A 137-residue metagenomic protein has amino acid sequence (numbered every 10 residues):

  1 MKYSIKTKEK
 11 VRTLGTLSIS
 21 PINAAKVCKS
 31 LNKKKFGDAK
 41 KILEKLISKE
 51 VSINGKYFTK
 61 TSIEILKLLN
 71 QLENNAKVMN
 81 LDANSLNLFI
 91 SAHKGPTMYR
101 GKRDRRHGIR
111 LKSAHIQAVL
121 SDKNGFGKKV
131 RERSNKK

Functional and structural regions predicted by a protein language model:
M1-I19, A83-K137: Low-complexity, rRNA-contacting terminal tracts
M1-N84: Ribosome large-subunit tunnel/peptidyl-transferase-proximal elements
